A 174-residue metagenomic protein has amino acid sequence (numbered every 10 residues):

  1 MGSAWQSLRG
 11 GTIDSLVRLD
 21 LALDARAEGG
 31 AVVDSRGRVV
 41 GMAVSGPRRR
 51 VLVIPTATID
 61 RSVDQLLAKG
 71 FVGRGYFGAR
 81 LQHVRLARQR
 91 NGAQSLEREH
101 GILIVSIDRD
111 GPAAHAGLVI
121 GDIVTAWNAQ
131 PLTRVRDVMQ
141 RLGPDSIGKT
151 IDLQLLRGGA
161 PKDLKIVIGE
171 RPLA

Functional and structural regions predicted by a protein language model:
M1-Q94, R98-H100, G143, P172-A174: Serine-dependent protease modules
D20, R80, L103-S106, T125 (+2 more regions): Short, acidic/hydrophobic/Gly-rich beta-strand patch recurrent on exposed beta strands that often constitutes part
A25-R26, S35-R36, I107-D110, G117: Short histidine-centered loop motifs in beta-beta connectors
A27-G29, I102-V105, V119-I120, I151: Short loop/turn microsegments at loop-to-beta-strand junctions
V33-V39, V119-A126: Short, well-structured beta-strand-loop connectors
D64-G75, R90, D110, A114-V119 (+2 more regions): PDZ-domain C-terminal substructure recognizer with occasional recognition of PDZ-binding tails
